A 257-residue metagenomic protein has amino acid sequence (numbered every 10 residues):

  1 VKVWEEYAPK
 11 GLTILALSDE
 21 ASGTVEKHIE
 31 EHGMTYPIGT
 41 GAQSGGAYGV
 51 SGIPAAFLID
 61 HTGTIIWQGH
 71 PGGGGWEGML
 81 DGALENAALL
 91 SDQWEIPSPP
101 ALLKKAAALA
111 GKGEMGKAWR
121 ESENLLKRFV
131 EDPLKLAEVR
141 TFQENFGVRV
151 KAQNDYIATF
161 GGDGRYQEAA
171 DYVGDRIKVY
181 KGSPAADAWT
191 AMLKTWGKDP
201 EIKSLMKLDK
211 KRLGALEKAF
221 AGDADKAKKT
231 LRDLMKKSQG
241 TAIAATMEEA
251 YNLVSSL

Functional and structural regions predicted by a protein language model:
V1-H32, T40-A47: Structural microenvironment flanking redox-active thiols in thiol-disulfide oxidoreductases
V1-W4, S22-E26, G45, E77-D81 (+8 more regions): Extracytoplasmic/secreted envelope proteins and their assembly/folding machinery, especially bacterial periplasmic
H28-T35, T40-L80: Thiol/disulfide oxidoreductase modules built on the thioredoxin-like
D60-R128, R140-A152: Thiol-/selenol-based redox modules, centered on thioredoxin-like and closely related oxidoreductase domains
L89-Q93, T141-D163, M192-E217, N252-L257: Alpha-helical linker/edge segments of TPR/alpha-solenoid repeat scaffolds and analogous pre-/post-domain helices
P97-R128, A152-V179, K210-K226, K237: Alpha-helical segment of the N-proximal tetratricopeptide repeat
P100, K151, A188, K207-D209 (+1 more regions): Residue register of alpha-helical TPR repeats
N124-Q143, D175-K203, A221, L234-L257: Short solvent-exposed coil/turn linkers within tandem alpha-helical repeat scaffolds
